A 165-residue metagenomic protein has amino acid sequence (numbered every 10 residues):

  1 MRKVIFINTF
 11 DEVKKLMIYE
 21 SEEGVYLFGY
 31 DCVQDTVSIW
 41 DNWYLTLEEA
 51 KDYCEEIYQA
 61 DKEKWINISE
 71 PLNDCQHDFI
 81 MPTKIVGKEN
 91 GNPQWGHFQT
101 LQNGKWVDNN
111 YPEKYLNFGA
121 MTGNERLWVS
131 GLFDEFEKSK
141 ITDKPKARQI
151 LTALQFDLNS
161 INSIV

Functional and structural regions predicted by a protein language model:
M1-I7: Short, hydrophobic/aromatic-rich segments at coil-to-beta transitions
E12-S38, G119-A120: Short aromatic-glycine-(Arg/Gly/Cys) micro-motifs in beta-strand/loop hairpins
E22-V33, K88, G96, V107-P112: C-terminal alpha-helical interaction appendages
D31-L47, D134-K138: A short, exposed loop/beta-hairpin motif centered on an aromatic-Gly-Thr core
W40, Y44-D61: A short, charged, amphipathic alpha-helix used as a generic interaction element across diverse proteins
E55-I66, L154-N162: Short arginine-rich
A60-N109: Short, mixed-charge low-complexity intrinsically disordered segments
V107-V165: C-terminal-biased regions
